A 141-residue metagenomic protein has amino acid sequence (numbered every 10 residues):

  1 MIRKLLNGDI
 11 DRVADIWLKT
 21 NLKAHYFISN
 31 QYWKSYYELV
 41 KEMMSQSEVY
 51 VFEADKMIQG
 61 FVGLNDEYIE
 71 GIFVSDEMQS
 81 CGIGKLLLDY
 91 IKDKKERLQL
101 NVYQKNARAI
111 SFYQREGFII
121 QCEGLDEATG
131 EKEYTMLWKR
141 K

Functional and structural regions predicted by a protein language model:
M1-D15: A short beta-loop-alpha structural element at the N-terminal edge of CoA-dependent acyl/N-acetyltransferase catalytic
D15-K41: Conserved GNAT-fold acetyl-CoA-binding loop/helix
L39-V51, Y68: A short helix-loop-beta-strand connector motif used in the catalytic cores of GNAT acetyltransferases and, in some
E48-G60: Conserved beta-hairpin
Y68-Q79, V102-Y103: A short, internal acetyl-CoA/4′-phosphopantetheine-binding micro-motif in the GNAT/acyltransferase core
S80-D93, S111-R115: Conserved acetyl-CoA-binding loop-helix of GNAT-fold acetyltransferases
D93-K105: Conserved GNAT acetyl-CoA-binding A-motif
Q114-E123: Conserved acetyl-CoA-binding loop of GNAT-fold acetyltransferases
